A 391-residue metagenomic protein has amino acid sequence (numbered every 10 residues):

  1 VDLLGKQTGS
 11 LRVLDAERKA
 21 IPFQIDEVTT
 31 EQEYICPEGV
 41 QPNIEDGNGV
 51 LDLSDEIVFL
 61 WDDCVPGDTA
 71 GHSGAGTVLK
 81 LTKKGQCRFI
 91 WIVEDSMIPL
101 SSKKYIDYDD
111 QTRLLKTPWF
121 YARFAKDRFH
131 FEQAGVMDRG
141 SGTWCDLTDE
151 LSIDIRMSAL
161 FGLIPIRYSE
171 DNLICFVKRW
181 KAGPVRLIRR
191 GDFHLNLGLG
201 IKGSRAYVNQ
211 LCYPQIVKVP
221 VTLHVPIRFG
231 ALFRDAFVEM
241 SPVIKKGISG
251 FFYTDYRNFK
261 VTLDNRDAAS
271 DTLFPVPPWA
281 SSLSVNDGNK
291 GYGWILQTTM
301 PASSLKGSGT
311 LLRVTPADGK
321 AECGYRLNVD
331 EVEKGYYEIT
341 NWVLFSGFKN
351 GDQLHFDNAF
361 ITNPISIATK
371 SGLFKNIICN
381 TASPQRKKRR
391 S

Functional and structural regions predicted by a protein language model:
V1-R128: Alpha-mannosidase-like glycoside hydrolase catalytic domains involved in N-glycan trimming, generalizing to other
L11-R12, V221, S391: Short low-polarity hydrophobic stretches
W91-E94, L100, D107-D110, A368 (+1 more regions): Intrinsically disordered, low-complexity regulatory segments in tyrosine-phosphorylation signaling proteins
A122-R386: Beta-strand/loop-rich accessory regions of lumenal/periplasmic or secreted enzymes, predominantly carbohydrate-active
